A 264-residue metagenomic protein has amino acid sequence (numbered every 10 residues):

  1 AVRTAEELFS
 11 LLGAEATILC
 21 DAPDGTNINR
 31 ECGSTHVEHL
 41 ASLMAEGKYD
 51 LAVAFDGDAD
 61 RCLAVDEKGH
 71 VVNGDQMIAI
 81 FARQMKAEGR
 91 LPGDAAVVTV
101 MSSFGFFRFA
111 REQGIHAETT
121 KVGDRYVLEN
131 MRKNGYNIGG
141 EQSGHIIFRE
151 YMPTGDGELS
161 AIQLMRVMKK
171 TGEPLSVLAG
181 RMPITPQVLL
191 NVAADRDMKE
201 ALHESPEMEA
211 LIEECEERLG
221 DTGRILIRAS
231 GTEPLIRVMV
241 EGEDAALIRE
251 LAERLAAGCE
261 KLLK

Functional and structural regions predicted by a protein language model:
A1-T171, L178, I184: Phosphate-binding chemistry for phosphorylated carbohydrates and sugar-nucleotides
T171-K264: Catalytic-core signal marking the mid-to-C-terminal active-site face
